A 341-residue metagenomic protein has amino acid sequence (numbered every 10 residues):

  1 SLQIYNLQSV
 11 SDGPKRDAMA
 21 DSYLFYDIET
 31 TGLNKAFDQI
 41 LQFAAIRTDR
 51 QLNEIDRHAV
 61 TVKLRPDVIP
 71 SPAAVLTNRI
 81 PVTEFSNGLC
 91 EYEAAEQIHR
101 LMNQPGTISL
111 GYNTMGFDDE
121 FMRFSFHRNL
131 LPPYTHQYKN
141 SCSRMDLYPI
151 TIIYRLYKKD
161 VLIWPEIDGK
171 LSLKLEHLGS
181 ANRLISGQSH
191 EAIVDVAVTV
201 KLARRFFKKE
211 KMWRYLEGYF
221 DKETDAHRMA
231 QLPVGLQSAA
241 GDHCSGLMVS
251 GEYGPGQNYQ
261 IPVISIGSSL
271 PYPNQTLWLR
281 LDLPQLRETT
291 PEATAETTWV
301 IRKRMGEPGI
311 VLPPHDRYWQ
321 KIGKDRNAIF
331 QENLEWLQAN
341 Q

Functional and structural regions predicted by a protein language model:
D12-I55: Entry/capping segment at the start of metal-dependent catalytic domains with acidic active-site entry clusters
T30, L64, P149, D282-Q285: Short, flexible loop/turn elements at secondary-structure junctions
F37-F43, R47-I80, R100-K211: Metal-dependent phosphoesterase core characteristic of DEDDh/y 3'-5' exonuclease domains
T77-A94: Metal-dependent phosphoesterase signature
R204-E335: Acidic two-metal-ion nuclease catalytic site recognized across multiple nuclease folds, prominently DnaQ/RNase D-T
Q338-Q341: C-terminal structural cap/anchor segments
